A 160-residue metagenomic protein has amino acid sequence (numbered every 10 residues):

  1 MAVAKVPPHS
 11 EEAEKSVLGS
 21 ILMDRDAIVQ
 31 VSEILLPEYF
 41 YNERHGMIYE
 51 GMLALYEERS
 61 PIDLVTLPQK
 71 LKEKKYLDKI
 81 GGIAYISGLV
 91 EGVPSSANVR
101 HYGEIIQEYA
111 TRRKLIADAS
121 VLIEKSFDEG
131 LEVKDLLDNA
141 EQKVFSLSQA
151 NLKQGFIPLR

Functional and structural regions predicted by a protein language model:
M1-T111: Noncatalytic partner-interaction/assembly domains of nucleic-acid and motor enzyme complexes, especially the accessory
N42, I83-K153: Extended, charged alpha-helical coiled-coil/arm scaffolds that mediate oligomerization and mechanical coupling in large
K153-R160: The Walker A/P-loop phosphate-binding site
